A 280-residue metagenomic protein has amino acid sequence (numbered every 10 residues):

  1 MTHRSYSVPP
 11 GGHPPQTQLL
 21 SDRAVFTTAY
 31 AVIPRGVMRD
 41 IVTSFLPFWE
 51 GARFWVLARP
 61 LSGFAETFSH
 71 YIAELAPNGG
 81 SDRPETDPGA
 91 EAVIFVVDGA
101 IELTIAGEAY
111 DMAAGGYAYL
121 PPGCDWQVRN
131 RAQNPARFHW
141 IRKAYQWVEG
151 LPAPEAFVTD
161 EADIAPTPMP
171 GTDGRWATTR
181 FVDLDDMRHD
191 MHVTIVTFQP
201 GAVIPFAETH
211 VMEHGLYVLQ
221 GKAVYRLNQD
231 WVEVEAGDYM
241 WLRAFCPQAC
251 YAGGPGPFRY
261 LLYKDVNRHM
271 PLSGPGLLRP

Functional and structural regions predicted by a protein language model:
T2-T67, R137-M191, P275-P280: A short, N-terminal "cap"/entry segment at the start of jelly-roll beta-barrel domains of the cupin/DSBH fold
G51-P60, S69-P88, T179-V182, T194-H210 (+1 more regions): Conserved short histidine dyad/triad with adjacent acidic residue
L61-A65, R83-A90, A109-D111, N130 (+5 more regions): Short, low-complexity cationic-aromatic patches
I72-A76, T86-L103, I195-Q199, T209-L227: Short, conserved beta-strand element in jelly-roll/cupin
A106-P122, N228-A244: Short acidic-glycine-tyrosine-enriched beta hairpin
A109, P122-W147, A236, A244-M270: Ligand-binding loop in jelly-roll beta-barrel domains
V158-Y225, W231-V232: Surface-exposed interaction/gating patches
